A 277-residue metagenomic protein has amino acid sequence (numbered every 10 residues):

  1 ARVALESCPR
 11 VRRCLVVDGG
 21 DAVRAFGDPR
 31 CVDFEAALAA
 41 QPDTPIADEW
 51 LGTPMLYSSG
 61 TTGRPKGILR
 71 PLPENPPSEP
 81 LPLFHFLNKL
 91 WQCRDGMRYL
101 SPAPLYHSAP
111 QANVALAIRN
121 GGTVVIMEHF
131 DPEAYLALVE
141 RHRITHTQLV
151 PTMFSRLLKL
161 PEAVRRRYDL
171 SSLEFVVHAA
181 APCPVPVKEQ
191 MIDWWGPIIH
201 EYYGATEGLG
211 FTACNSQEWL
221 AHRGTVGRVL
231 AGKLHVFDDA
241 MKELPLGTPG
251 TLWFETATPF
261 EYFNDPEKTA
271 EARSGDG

Functional and structural regions predicted by a protein language model:
R2, G67-L69, T123-H129, H200: Short beta-strand->loop structural element characteristic of the AMP-binding/adenylate-forming
A4-M55, L72-F84, L160-P161: ANL superfamily adenylate-forming
A36, P54-L56, R119-N120, I144-L149 (+4 more regions): Gly/Ser/Thr-rich phosphate-binding loop
M55-R70: Conserved adenylation A10 loop of the ANL superfamily
K66-R70, P80-K89, Y99, L136-L138 (+7 more regions): Adenylate-forming
P73-R98, P102, Y106-H146, L160: Conserved AMP-binding/adenylation subdomain of ANL enzymes
E133-L136, R165, A270: Short hydrophobic/charged patches on amphipathic alpha-helices used for structural packing and interfaces
R228-V229, K242-R273: Conserved ATP/PPi-binding loop(s) of AMP-dependent carboxylate-activating enzymes
